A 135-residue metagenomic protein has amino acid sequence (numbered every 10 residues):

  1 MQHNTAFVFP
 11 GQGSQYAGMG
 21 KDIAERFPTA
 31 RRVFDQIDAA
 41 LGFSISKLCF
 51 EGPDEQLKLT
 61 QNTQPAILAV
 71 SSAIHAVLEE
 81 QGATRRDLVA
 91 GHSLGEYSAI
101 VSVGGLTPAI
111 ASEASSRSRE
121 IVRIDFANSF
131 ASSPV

Functional and structural regions predicted by a protein language model:
Q2-V135: FabD-like malonyl-/acyl-CoA
